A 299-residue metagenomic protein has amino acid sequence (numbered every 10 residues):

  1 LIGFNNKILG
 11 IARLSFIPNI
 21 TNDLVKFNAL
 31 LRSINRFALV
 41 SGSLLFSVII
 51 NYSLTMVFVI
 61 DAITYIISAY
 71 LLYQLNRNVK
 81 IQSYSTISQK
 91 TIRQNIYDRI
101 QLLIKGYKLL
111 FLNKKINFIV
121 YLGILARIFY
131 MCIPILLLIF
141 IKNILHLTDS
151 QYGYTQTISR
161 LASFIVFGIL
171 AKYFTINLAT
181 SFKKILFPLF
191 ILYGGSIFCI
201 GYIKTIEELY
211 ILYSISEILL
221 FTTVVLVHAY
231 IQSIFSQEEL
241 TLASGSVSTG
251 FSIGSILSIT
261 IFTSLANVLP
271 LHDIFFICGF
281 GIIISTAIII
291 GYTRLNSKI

Functional and structural regions predicted by a protein language model:
L1-I50, F118, A126-P134, S159 (+3 more regions): Substrate-agnostic recognition of the 12-TM MFS/MFS-like secondary transporter fold
G3, K26-S85, T157-R160, I261 (+2 more regions): Hydrophobic alpha-helical transmembrane segments
D23-L24, N35, F111, Y152 (+1 more regions): Membrane-helix interfacial "entry" motifs
N28, K115-V120, L186, L209: Hydrophobic alpha-helix/TM-entry signal in multi-pass membrane transporters
L54-V59, L102-F167: A single, central transmembrane helix in multi-pass transporters
L72-K90, I218-Y230, F235: Juxtamembrane interface at the ends
N78-V120: Juxtamembrane intracellular "pre-TM" segments in multi-pass secondary transporters
K142-I299: C-terminal transmembrane bundle of multi-pass solute transporters/carriers
